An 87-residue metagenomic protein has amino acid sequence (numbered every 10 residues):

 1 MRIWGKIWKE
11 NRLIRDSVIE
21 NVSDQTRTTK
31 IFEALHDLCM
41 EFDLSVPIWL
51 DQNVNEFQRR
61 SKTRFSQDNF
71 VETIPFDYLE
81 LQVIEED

Functional and structural regions predicted by a protein language model:
M1-V18: Short, extreme N-terminal segment that most often corresponds to the first beta-strand
K6-K9, K30, K62: Context-gated lysine
E10, V22, I84-E86: Generic structural motif
L13-E41: Short, flexible N-terminal segments of the mature chain
A34-D87: Acidic, low-complexity intrinsically disordered segments
